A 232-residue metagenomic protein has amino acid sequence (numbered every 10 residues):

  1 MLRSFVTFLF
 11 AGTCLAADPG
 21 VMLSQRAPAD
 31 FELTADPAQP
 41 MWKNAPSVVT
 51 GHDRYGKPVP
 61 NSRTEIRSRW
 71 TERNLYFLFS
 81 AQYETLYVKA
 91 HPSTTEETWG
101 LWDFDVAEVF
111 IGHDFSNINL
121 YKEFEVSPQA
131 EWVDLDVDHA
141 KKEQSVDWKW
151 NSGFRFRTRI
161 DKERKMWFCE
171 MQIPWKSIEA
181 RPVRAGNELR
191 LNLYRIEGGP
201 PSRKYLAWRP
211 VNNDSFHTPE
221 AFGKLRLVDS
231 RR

Functional and structural regions predicted by a protein language model:
S4-T13: Sec-dependent N-terminal signal peptides
A16-R232: Structural preference for beta-rich elements and adjacent junctions enriched in aromatics
